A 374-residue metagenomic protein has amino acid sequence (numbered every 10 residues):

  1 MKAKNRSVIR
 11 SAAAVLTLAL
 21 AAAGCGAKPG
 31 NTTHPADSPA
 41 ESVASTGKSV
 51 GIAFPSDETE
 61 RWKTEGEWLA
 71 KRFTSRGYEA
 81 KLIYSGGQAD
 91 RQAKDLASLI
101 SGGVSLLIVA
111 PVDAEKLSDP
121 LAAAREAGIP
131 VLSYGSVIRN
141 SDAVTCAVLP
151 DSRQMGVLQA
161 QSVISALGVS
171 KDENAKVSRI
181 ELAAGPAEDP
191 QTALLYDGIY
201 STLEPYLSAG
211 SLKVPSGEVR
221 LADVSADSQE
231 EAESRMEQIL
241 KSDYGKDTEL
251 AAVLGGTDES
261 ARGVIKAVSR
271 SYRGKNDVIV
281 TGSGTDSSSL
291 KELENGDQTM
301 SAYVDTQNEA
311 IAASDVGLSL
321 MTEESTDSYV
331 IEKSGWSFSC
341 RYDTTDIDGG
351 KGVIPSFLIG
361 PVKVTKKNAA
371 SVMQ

Functional and structural regions predicted by a protein language model:
K2, R6, C25-Q374: A residue-level marker of the well-folded mature domains of exported/periplasmic proteins
S7-L18: Sec-dependent N-terminal signal peptides
A19-G24: C-terminal motif of bacterial Sec signal peptides marking the signal peptidase cleavage site
